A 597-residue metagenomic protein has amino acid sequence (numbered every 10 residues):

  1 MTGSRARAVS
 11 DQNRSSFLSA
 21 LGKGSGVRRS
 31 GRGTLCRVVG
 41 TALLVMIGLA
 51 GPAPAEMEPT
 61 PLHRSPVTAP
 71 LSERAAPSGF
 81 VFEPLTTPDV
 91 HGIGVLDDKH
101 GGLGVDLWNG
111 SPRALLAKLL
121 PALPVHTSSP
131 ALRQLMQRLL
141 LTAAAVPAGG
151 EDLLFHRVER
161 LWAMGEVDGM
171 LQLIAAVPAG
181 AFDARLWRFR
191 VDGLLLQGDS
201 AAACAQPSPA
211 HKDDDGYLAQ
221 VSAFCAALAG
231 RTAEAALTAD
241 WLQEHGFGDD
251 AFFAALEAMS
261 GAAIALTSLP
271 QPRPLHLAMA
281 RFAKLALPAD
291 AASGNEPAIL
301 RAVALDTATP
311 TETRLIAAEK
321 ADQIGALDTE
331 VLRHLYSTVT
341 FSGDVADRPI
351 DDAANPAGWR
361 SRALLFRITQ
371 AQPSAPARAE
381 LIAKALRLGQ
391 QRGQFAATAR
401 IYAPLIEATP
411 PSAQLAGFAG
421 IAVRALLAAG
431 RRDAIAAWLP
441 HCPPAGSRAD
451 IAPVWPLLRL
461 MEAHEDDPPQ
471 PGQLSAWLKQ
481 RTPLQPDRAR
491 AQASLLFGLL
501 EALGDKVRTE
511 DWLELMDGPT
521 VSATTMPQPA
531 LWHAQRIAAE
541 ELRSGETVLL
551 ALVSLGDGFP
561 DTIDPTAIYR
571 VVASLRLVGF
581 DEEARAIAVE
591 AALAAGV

Functional and structural regions predicted by a protein language model:
K23-G24: Glycine-biased, low-complexity coil/linker segments
E56-A148, D152, A317-Q323, L327-D351: Long, acidic/serine-threonine-rich intrinsically disordered regions with weak helical/coil propensity that act as
G102-N109, P124-V125, L140-P147, I174-F182 (+17 more regions): Solenoid-like repeat scaffolds
L115, P147-L154, A179-R188, D213-V221 (+15 more regions): Generic helix N-cap/helix-start motif at coil->alpha-helix transitions
R160, F189-L194, C225, A425 (+1 more regions): Residue-level signature for tetratricopeptide repeat
V167-M170, S200-C204, E234-T238, T398 (+2 more regions): Solenoid-repeat scaffolds in large eukaryotic assemblies
A202-G294, P468-G472: Extended amphipathic alpha-helical segments with heptad-repeat/coiled-coil character used for oligomerization, fusion
A255-A437: Long, internal scaffold/assembly segments composed of regular secondary structure
